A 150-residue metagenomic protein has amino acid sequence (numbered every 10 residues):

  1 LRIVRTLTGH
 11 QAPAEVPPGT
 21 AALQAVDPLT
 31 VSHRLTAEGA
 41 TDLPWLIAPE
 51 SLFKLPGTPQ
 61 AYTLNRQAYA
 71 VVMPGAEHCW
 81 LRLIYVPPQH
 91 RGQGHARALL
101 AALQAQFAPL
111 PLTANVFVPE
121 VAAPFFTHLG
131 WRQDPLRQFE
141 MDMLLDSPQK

Functional and structural regions predicted by a protein language model:
L1-M73: Amide-forming acyltransferase catalytic core, primarily the GNAT-like/NAT-type and related acyltransferase folds
L1-V4, R97, V118-R137: Conserved active-site alpha-helix within GNAT-family acetyltransferase domains
A68-V72, I84, F139: Conserved GNAT-family N-acetyltransferase fold
L83-G92: A short, internal acetyl-CoA/4′-phosphopantetheine-binding micro-motif in the GNAT/acyltransferase core
L83-I84, V116, M143: Residue-level recognition of conserved beta-strand positions in structured domain cores
G92-A105, P124: Conserved acetyl-CoA-binding loop-helix of GNAT-fold acetyltransferases
F107-V118: Conserved GNAT acetyl-CoA-binding A-motif
L110-P111, A122, R132-P148: C-terminal structured domain segments across diverse proteins
